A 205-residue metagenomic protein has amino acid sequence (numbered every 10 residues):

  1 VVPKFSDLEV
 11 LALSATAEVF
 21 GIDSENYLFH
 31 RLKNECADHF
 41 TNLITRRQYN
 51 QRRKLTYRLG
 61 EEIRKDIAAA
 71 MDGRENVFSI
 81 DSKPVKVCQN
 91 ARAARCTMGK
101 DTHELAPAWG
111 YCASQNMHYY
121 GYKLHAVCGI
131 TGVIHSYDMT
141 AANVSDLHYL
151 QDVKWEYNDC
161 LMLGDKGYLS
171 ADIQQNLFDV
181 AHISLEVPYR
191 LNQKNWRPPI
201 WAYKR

Functional and structural regions predicted by a protein language model:
V1-R205: Short alpha-helical elements
